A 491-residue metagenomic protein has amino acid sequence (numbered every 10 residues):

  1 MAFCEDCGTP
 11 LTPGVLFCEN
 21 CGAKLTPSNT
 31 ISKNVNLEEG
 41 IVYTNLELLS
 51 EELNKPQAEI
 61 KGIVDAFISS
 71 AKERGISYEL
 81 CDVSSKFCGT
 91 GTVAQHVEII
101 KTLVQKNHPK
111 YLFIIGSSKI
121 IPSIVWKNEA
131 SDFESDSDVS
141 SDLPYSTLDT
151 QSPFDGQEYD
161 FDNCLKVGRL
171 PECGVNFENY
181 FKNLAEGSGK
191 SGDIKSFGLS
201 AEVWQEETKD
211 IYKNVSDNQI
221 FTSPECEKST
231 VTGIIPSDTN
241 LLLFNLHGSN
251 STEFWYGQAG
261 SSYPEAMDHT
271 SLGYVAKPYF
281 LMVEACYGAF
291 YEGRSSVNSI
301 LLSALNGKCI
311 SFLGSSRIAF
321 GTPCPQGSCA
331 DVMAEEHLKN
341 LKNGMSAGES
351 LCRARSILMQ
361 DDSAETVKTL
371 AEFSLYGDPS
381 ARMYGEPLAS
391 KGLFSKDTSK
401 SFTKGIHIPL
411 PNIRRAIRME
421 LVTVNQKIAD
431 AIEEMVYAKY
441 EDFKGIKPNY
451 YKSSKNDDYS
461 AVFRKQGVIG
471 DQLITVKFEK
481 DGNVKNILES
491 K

Functional and structural regions predicted by a protein language model:
M1-N29: Cys/His-rich metal-coordination motifs, chiefly Zn-binding "fingers/knuckles"
T12-G14, R74, G192, G470: Short loop/turn segments at connectors of secondary-structure elements within structured domains
T26-K33, T423: Intrinsic-disorder/low-complexity linker and hinge segments
T30-H407: Cysteine-dependent hydrolase recognition
Y384, K485-N486: Generic structural signal for well-ordered beta-strand positions
T403, H407-R414, Q426, E434 (+2 more regions): Zymogen propeptides/activation segments of proteases
N412-S453: Short, non-transmembrane alpha-helical segments in secretory-pathway proteins
D442-V484, S490-K491: Exposed beta-strand-loop-beta-strand "reactive/processing" segments of non-cytosolic proteins
